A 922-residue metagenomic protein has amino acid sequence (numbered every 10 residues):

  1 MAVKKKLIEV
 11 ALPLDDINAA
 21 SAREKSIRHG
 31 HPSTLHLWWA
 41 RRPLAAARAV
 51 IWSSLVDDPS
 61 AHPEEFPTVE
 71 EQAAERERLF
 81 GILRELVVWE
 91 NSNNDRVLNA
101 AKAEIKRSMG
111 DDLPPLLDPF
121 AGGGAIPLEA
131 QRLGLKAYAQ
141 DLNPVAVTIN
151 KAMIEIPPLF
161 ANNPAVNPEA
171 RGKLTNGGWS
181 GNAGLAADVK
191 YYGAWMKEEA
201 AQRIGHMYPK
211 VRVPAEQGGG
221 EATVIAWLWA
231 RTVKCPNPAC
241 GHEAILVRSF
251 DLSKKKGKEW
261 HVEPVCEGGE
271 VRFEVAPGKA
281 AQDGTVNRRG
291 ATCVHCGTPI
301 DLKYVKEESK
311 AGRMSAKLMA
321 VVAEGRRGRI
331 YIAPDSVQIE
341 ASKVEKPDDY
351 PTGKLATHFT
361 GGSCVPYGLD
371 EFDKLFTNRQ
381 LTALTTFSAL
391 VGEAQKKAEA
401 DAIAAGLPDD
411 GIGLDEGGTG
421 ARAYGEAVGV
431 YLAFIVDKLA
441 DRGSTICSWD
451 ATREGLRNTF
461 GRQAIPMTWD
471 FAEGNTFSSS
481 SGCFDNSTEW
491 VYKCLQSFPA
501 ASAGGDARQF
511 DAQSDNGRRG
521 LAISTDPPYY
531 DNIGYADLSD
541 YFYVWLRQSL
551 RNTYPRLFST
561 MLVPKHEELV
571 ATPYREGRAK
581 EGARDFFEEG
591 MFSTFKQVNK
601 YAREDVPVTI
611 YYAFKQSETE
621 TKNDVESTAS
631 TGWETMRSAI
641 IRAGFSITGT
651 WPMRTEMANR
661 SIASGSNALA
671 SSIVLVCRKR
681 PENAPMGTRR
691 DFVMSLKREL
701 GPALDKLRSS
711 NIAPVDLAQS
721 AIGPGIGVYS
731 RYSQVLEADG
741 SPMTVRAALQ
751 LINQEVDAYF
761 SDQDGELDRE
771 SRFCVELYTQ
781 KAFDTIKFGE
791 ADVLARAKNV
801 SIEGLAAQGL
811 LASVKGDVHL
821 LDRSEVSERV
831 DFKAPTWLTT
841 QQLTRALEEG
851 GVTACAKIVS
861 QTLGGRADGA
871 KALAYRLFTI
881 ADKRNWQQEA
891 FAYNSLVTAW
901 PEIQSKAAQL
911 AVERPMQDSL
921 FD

Functional and structural regions predicted by a protein language model:
A2-L117, P127, Q131-G520, P528 (+5 more regions): Nucleic-acid modification enzymes, centered on SAM-dependent nucleic-acid methyltransferases
F120: Conserved glycine-centered beta->alpha loop in an early N-terminal alpha/beta scaffold
G123: Conserved SAM/SAH-binding loop
G582-E589, F614: Extended, compositionally biased non-globular segments
E588-V608, S638, R642: A short glycine-rich, Lys/Arg-flanked "PGG" loop and its adjoining helix->strand segment in the class I
